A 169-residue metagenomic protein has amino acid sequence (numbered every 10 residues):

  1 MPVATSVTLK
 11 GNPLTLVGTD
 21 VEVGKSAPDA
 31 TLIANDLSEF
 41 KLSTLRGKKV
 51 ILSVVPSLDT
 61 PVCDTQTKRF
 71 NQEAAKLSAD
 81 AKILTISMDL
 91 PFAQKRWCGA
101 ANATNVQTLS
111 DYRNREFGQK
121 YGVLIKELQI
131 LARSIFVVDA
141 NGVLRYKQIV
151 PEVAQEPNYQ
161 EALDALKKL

Functional and structural regions predicted by a protein language model:
M1-L169: Chalcogenol-based redox active-site neighborhoods
